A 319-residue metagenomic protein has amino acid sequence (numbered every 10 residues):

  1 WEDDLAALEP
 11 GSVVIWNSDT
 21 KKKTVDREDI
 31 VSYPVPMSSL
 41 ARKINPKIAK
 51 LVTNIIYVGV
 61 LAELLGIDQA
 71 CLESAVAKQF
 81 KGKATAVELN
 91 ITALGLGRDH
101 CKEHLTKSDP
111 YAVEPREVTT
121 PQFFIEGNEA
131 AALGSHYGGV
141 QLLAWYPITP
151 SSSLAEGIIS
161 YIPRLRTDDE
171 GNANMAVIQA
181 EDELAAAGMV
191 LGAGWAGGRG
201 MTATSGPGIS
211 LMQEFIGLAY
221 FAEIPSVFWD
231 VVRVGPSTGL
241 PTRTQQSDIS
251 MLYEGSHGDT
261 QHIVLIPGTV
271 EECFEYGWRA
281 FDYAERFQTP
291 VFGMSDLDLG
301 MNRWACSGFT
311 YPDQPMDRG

Functional and structural regions predicted by a protein language model:
W1-G138, L142-A144: Active-site cofactor/cluster-binding pocket
W1-L5, L142, T149-L252, I263-A284: Thiamine diphosphate
I15-N17, P36, T204, V227-D230 (+2 more regions): Short beta-strand segments
T20, R233-G235, T269, F287 (+1 more regions): Glycine-rich beta-alpha junction loops
I48, V52, L65, E271-F274 (+2 more regions): Conserved anion/nucleotide-ligand pocket segment
F80, T106-T120, S135-V140, S160-A173 (+2 more regions): Gly-rich Lys/Arg/Thr-decorated short loops/hinges at beta-loop-alpha junctions or inter-strand turns that position
H100-V113, V291-G319: Conformationally flexible catalytic loops at phosphate/diphosphate-handling active centers
